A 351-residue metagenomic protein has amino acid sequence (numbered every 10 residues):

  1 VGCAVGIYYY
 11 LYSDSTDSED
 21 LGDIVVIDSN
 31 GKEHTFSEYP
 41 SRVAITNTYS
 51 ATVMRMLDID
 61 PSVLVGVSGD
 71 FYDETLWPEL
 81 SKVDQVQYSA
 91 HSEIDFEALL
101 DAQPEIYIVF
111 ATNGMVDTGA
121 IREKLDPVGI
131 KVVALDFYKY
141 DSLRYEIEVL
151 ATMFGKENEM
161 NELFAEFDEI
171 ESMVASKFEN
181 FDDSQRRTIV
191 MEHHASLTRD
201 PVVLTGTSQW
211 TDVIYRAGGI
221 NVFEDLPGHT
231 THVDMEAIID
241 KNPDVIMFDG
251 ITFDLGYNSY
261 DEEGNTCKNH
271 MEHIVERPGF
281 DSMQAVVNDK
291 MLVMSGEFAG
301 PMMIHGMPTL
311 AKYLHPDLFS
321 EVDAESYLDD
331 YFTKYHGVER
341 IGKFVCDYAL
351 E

Functional and structural regions predicted by a protein language model:
V1-S15: Secretory targeting signatures
Y12-D14, G22-D23, E33-T35, D117-R199 (+4 more regions): Extracytoplasmic substrate-binding proteins
S29-G31, Q85-E97, L226-M235: Short helix-initiation/N-cap motifs at beta->coil->alpha
R42-N47, V63-S68, I106-F110, V132-D136 (+5 more regions): Structural recognition of the beta-strand scaffold that forms the well-ordered cores of secreted hydrolase catalytic
I45-A102, I106-M115: A short, structured surface patch at a secondary-structure boundary
Y49-T52, D70-D73, I106-I108, T112-V116 (+5 more regions): Solvent-exposed loop/turn segments at secondary-structure junctions within structured extracellular/periplasmic domains
V202-H229: Alpha-helical, coiled-coil/dimerization segments enriched in small aliphatic residues
K241-F298: Flexible, solvent-exposed loop/hinge segments that line or gate ligand/substrate-binding clefts
